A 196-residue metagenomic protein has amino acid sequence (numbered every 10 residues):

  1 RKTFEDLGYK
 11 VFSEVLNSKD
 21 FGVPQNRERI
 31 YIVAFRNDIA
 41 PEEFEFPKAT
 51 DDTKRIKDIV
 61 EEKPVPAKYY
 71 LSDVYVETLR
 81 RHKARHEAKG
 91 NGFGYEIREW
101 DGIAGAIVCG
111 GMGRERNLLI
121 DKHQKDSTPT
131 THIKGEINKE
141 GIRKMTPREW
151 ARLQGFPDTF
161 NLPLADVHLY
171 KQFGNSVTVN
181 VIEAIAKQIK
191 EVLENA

Functional and structural regions predicted by a protein language model:
R1-G113: Class I S-adenosyl-L-methionine
D73-A196: C-terminal target-recognition/interaction regions appended to catalytic cores
